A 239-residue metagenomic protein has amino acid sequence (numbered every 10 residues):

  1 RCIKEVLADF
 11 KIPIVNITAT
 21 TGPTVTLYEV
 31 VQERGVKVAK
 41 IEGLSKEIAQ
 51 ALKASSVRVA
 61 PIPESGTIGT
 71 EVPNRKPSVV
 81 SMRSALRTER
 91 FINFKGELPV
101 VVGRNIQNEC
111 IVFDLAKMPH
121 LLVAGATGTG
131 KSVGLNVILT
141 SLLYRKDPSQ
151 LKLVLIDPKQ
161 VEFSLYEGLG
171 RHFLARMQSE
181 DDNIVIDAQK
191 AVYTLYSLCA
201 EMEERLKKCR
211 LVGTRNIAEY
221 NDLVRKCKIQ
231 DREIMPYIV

Functional and structural regions predicted by a protein language model:
R1, C227-V239: Long, low-complexity, intrinsically disordered polar/charged segments
R1-N93: Non-catalytic, charged/low-complexity accessory segments that flank nucleotide-binding cores of NTPase families
I14, K40, I62-E71, E89-T214 (+1 more regions): P-loop NTPase catalytic phosphate-binding loop
E180, D222-D231: Conserved alpha-helical scaffold flanking the Walker A/P-loop in AAA+ ATPase domains
N216-Y220: Cytosolic-facing regulatory segments adjacent to core modules
